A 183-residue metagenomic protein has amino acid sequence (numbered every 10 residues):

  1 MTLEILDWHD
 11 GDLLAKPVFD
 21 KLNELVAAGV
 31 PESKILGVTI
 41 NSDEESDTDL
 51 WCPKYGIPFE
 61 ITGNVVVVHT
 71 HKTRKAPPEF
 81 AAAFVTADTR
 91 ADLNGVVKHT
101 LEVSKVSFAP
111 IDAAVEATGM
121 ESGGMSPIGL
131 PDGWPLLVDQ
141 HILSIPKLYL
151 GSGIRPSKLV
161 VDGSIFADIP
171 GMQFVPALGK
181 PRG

Functional and structural regions predicted by a protein language model:
M1-G183: Extended, low-hydrophobicity, polar/charged segments
